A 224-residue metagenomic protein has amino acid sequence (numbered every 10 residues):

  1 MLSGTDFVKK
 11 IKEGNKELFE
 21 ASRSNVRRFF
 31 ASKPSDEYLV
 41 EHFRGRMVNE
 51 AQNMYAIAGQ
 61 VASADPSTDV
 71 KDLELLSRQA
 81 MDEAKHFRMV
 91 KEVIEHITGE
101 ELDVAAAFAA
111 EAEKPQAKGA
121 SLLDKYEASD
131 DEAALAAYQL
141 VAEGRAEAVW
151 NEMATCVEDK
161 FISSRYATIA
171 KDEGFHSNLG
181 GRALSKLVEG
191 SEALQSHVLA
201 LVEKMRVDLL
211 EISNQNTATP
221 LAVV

Functional and structural regions predicted by a protein language model:
M1-V224: Non-heme di-metal
